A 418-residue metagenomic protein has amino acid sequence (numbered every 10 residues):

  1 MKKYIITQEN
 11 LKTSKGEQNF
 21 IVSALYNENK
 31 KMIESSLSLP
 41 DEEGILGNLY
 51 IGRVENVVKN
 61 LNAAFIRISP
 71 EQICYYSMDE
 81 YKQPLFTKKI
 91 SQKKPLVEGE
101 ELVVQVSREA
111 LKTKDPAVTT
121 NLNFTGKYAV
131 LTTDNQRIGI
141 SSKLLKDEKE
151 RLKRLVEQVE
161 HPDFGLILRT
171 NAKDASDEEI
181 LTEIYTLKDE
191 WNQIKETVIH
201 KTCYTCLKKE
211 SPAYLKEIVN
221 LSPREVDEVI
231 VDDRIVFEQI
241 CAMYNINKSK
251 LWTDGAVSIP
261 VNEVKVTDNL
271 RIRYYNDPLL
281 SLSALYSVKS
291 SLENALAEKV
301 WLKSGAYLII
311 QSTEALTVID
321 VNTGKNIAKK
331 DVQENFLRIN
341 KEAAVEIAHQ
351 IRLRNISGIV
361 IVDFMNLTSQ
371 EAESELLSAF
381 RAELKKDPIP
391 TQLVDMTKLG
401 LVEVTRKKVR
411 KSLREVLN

Functional and structural regions predicted by a protein language model:
M1-E43, N48, T119-A129, N135-I138 (+4 more regions): Extended, charged alpha/beta regions that create polyanion-binding interfaces
M1-T119: Charged, low-complexity terminal tails
I6-N10, L25-E28, L39, R67-P70 (+13 more regions): Flexible glycine-/small-residue-rich
K15-N19, E28-N29, E43-N48, V57-N62 (+12 more regions): Short flexible coil/turn linkers enriched for glycine and charged/polar residues that connect secondary-structure
E42, P84-K88, Q136-E148, G324-N340 (+1 more regions): Flexible beta-alpha connector loops of hexameric P-loop NTPases
I51-E80, P95-V106, K114, T133 (+3 more regions): N-terminal assembly/transducer modules of large multi-domain enzymes, emphasizing dimerization/partner-binding
N62-I66, A110-K112, P116-L131, L187 (+1 more regions): Conserved glycine-centered short motifs in functionally critical loops
T132-K143, L166-I180, V198-T205, R224-D227 (+4 more regions): Short hinge/gating elements
